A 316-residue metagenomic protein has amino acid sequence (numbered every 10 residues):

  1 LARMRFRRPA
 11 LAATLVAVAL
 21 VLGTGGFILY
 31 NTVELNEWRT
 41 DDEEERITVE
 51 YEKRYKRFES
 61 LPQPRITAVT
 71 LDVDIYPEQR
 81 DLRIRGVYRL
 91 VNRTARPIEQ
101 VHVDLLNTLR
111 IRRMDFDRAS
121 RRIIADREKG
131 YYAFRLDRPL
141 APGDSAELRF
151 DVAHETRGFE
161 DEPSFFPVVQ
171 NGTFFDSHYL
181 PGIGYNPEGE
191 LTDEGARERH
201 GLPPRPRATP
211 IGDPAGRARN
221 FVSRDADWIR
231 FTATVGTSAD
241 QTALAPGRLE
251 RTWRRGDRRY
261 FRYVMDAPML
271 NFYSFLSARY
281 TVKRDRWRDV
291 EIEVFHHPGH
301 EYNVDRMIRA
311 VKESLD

Functional and structural regions predicted by a protein language model:
M4-D81, L191-T209, A218-D225: N-terminal, polar/Ser/Thr-rich
E44-E50, D151-Y273: Extended, low-hydrophobicity, Ser/Thr/Pro/Gly-biased non-transmembrane segments
L82-I84, A146, I229: Hydrophobic core residues within well-ordered beta-strands of beta-rich domains
R83-I84, R96-V103, F159-E162, A243-P246: Short, hydrophobic/aromatic beta-strand segments
I84, Y132, A233, Y280-D316: Juxtacatalytic substrate-recognition/specificity segment
R89-T94: Asparagine-centered strand-capping/turn motif at beta-strand->loop junctions
I98, T108-N171, R219-S223: A surface-exposed beta-strand-loop module
